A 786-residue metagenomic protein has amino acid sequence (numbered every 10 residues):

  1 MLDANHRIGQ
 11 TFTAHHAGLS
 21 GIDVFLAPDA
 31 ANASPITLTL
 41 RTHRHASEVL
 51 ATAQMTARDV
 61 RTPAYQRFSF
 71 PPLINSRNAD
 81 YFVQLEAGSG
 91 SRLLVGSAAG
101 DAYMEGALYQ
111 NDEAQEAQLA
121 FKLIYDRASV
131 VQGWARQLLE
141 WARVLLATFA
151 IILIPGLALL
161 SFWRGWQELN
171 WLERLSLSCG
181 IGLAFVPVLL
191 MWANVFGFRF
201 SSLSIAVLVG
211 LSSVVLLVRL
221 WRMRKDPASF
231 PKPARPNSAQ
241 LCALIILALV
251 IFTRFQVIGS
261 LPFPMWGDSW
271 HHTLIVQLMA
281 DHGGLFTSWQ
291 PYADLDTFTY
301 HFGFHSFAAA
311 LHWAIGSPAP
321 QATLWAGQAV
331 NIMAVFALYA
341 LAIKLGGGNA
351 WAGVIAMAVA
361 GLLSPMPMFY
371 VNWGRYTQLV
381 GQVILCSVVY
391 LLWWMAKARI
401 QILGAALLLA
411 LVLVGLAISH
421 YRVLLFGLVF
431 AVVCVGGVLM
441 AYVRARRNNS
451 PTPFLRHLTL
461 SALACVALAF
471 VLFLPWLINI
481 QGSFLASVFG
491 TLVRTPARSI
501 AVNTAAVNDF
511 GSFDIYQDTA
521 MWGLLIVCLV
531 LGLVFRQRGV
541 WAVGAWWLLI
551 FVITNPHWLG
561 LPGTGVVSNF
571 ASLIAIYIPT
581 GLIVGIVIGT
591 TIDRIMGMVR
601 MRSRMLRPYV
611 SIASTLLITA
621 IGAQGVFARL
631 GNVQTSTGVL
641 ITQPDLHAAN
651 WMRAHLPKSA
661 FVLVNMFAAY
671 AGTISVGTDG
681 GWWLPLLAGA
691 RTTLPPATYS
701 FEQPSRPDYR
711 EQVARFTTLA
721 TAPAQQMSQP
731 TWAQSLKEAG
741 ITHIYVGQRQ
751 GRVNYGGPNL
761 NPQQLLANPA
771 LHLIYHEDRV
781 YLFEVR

Functional and structural regions predicted by a protein language model:
M1-D80, E86-R136: Beta-sheet-rich sandwich/jelly-roll-like modules and their strand-loop junctions
Q118-P236: Membrane-embedded, hydrophobic transmembrane alpha-helices
L119, N237, L241-V383, G631-I641 (+4 more regions): Active-site lumenal/periplasmic loops and adjacent helix-entry segments of GT-C-fold, multi-pass membrane
R143-P155, A243, V250, G381-Q382 (+6 more regions): Alpha-helical transmembrane segments at the extracellular/periplasmic loop-to-helix junctions of multi-pass membrane
K232-N237, A350-W351, R399-L403, Y442-L460 (+2 more regions): Membrane-interface helix-loop-helix junctions at transmembrane boundaries of multi-pass membrane enzymes, predominantly
G267-D268, Y376-T377, G381, L416-V530: Transmembrane catalytic cores of multi-pass membrane glycosyltransferases and polysaccharide-assembly enzymes
L403-Y421: Membrane-interface alpha helices of multi-pass inner-membrane proteins
Y421, L492, R536-Q537, M596-Y609 (+1 more regions): Extracytoplasmic
